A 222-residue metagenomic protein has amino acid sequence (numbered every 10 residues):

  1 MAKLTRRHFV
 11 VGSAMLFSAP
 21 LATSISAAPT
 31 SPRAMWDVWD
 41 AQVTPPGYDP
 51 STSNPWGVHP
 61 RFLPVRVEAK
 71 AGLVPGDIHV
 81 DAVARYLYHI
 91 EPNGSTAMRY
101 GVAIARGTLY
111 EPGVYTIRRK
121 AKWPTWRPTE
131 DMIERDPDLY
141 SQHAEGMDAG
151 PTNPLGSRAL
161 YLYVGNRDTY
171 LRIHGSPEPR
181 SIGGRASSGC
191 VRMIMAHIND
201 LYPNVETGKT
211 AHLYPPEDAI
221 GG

Functional and structural regions predicted by a protein language model:
A2-G222: N-terminal pre-domains immediately preceding structured catalytic cores
